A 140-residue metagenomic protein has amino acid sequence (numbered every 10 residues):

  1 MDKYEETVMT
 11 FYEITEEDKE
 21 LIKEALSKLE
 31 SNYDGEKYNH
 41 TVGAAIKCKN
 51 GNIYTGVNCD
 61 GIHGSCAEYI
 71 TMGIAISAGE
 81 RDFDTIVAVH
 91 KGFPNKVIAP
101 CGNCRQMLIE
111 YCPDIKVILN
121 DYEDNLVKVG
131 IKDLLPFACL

Functional and structural regions predicted by a protein language model:
M1-G35, E80-L140: C-terminal binding/interaction regions
A25, A67, T71-I74: Stable alpha-helical structural segments in soluble proteins, enriched in small hydrophobic residues
Y38: Phosphate/pyrophosphate- and phosphate-bearing ligand-binding catalytic cores of soluble enzymes
T41-C48: Short beta-strand scaffold segments in enzyme catalytic cores
N52-I53: Hydrophobic "anchor" residues
G56-V57, H90: A short, structure-level motif marking secondary-structure boundaries and short turns
V57-I70: Compact, glycine-rich, soluble single-domain proteins
A75, G79: Active-site catalytic pocket residues across diverse enzymes, especially alpha/beta-hydrolases
